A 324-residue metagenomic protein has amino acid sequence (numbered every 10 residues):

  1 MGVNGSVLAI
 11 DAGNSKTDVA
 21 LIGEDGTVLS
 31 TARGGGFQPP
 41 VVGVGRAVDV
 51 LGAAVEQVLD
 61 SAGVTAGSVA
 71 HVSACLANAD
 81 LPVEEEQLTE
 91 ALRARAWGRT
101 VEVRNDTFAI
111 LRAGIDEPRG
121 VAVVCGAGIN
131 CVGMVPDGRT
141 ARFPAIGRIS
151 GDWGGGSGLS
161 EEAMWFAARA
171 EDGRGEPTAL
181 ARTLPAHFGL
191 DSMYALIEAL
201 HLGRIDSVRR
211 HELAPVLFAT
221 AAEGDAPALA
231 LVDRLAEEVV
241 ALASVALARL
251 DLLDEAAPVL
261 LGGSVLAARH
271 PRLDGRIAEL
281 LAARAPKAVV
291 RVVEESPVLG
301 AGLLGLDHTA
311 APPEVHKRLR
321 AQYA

Functional and structural regions predicted by a protein language model:
M1-G67, R93, G114-R119, M164-A324: ATP-binding/phosphotransfer module of carbohydrate and carboxylate kinases, centering on a glycine-rich
A54, L76-L81: Membrane helical hairpin/interfacial module
A70: Substrate-binding N-lobe of the ribokinase-like
S73: Short aromatic/hydrophobic contact patches that present stacked aromatics for nucleic-acid/ligand binding
L76, A145, G263: Pocket-edge structural micro-motifs
A79-T178, H316, R320: Phosphate-binding/catalytic loop of phosphoryl-transfer enzymes
